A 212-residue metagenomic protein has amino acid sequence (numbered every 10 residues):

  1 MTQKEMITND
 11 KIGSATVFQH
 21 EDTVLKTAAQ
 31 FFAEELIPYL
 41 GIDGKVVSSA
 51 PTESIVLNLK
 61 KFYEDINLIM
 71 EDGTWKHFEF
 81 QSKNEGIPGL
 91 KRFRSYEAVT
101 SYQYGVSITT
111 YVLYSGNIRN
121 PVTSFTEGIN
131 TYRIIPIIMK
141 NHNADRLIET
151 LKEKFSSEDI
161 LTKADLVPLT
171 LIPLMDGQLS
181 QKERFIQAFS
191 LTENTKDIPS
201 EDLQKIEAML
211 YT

Functional and structural regions predicted by a protein language model:
T2-T212: Elongated, amphipathic alpha-helical interaction scaffolds
